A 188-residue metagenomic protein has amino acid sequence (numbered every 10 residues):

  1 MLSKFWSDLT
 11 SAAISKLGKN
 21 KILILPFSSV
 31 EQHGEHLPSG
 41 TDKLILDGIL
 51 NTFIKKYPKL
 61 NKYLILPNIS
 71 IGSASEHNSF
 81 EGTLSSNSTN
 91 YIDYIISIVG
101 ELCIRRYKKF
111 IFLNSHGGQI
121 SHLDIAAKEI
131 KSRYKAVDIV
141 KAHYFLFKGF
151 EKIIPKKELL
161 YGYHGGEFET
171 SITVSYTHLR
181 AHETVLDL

Functional and structural regions predicted by a protein language model:
M1-I111, G117-R180: Extended, histidine- and acidic-residue-enriched regions that form the cofactor-binding/catalytic faces
H178, V185-L188: Single conserved hydrophobic/aromatic residue that forms the stacking wall/gate of nucleotide- or nucleobase-binding
